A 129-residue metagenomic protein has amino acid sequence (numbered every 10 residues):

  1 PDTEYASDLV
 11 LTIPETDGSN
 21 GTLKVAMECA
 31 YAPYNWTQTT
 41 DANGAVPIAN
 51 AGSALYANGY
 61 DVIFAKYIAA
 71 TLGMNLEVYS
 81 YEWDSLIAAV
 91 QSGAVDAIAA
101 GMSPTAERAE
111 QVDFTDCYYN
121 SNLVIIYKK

Functional and structural regions predicted by a protein language model:
P1-M102: Extracytoplasmic small-molecule ligand-binding "clamshell" domains of the periplasmic binding protein/Venus flytrap
K24-A32, F114-K129: Hydrophobic/proline-rich hinge and linker segments of small-molecule sensing/allosteric domains, predominantly
K66, R108, K128-K129: Arginine residue identity/basic-tract feature
A94, A106-S121: Ligand-binding "clamshell"
